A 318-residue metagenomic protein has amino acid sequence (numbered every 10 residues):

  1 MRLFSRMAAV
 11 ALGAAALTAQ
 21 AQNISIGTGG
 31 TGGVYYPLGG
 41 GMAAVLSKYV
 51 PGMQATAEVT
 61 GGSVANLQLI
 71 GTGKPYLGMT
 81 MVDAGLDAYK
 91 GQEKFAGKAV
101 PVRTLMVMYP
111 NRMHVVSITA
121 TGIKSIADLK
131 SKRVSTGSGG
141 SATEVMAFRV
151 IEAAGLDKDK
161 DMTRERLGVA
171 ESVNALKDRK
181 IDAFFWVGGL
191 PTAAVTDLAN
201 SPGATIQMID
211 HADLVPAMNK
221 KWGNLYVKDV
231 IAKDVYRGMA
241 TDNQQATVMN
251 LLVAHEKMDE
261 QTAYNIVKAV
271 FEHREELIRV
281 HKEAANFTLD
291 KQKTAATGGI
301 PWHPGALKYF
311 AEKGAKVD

Functional and structural regions predicted by a protein language model:
M1-V10: Bacterial N-terminal signal peptides that target proteins for export
A15-A21: Sec/Tat signal peptide C-region and signal peptidase I cleavage site
Q22-S138, F148, M208: Short, glycine-/small- and polar/acidic-enriched structural segments that line small-molecule recognition paths
N23, S47-T60, E152-L167, K180-A183 (+2 more regions): A local structural motif
I24, A96-P101, Y109, M113-G140 (+3 more regions): Hinge/capping helix and adjacent helix->loop/strand transition within the periplasmic-binding protein
A57-Q68, D157-A175, L190-A193: Short helix-initiation/N-cap motifs at beta->coil->alpha
V64-Y76, A170-D182, T196-P202: Short helices/loops that flank or line small-molecule/ion binding pockets
T205-N265, P301, Y309, K313 (+1 more regions): C-terminal lobe and pocket-closing loops of periplasmic/extracytoplasmic Venus-flytrap solute-binding proteins
